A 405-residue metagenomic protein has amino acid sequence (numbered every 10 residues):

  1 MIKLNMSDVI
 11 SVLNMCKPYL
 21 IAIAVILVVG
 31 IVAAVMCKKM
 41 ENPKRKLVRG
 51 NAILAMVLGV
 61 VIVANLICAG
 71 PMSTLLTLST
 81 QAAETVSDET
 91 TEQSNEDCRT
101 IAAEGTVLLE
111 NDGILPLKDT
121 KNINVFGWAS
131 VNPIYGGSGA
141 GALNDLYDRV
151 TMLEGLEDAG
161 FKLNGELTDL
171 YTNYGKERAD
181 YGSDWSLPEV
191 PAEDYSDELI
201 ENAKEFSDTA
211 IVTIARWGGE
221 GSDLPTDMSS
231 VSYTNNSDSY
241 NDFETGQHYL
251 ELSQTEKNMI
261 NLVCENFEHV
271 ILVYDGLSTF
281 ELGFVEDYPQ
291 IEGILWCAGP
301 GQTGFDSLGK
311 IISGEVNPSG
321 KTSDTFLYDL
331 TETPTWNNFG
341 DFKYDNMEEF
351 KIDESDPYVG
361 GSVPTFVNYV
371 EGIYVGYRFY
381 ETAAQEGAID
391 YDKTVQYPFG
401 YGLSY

Functional and structural regions predicted by a protein language model:
M1-Y405: C-terminal non-catalytic regions of proteins with extracellular/luminal or membrane-system context
